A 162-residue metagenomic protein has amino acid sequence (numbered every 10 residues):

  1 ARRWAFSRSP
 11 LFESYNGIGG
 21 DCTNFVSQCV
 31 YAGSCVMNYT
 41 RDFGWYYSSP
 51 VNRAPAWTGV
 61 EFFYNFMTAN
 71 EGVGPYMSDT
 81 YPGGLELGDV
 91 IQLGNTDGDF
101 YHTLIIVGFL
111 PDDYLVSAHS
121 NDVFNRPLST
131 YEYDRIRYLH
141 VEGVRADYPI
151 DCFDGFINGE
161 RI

Functional and structural regions predicted by a protein language model:
A1-A5, S9, Y81, E142-A146 (+1 more regions): Short intrinsically disordered, low-complexity coil segments enriched in acidic
A1-A54: N-terminal capping segments
A1-W4, S34, F100, V116 (+1 more regions): Generic hydrophobic, helix-prone segments enriched in Leu/Val/Ile
R8, A56-G59, Y131: Short linear sequence motifs
L11-E13, G17, T40-P50, N95-I136: Glycine-rich catalytic cores of cysteine/serine-nucleophile enzymes that process amide/ester linkages in cell-envelope
Y47-V116: ...with weaker cross-activation on analogous glycine-rich loops/strands in unrelated enzymes
L115-N121, L128-I162: Low-complexity, Gly/Ser/Thr/Pro-rich intrinsically disordered linker/tail segments
